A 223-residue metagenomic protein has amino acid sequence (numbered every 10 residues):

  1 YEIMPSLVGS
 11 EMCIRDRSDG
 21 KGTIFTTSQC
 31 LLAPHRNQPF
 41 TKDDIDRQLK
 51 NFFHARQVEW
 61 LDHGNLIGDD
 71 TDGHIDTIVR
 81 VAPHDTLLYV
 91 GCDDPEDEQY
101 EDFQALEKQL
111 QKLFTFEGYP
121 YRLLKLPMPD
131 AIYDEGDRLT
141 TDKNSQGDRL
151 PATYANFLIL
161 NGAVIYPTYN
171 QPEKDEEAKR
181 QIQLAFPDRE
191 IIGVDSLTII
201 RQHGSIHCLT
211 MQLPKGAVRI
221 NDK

Functional and structural regions predicted by a protein language model:
Y1-G9, I14: Single conserved hydrophobic/aromatic residue that forms the stacking wall/gate of nucleotide- or nucleobase-binding
S10-E11, E59-D62, P120-P129, D188-R201: A generic structural motif
D19-G20, L160: Residue-level detector of Asp-centered blade-edge/turn motifs that repeat once per structural unit in beta-propeller
K21-H84: Loop-centered beta-sheet repeat module
N65-T77, D130-D137, S196-T210: Beta-rich nucleic-acid/ligand-interaction surfaces
V81-N161, I165, Y169-N170, E176: Redox- and metal-dependent alpha/beta enzyme cores, enriched for Fe-S-associated oxidoreductases and cofactor-handling
G162, Y169-K223: TerminUS-proximal long segments
